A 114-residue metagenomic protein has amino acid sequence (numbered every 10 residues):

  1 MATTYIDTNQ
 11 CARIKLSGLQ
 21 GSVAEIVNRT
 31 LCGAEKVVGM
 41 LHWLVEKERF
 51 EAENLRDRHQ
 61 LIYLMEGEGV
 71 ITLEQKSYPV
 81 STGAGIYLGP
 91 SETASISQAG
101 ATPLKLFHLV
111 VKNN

Functional and structural regions predicted by a protein language model:
M1-K36, E51: A short, N-terminal "cap"/entry segment at the start of jelly-roll beta-barrel domains of the cupin/DSBH fold
N28, V38-R56: Conserved short histidine dyad/triad with adjacent acidic residue
G33-K36, L44-R49, E68, K112-N114: Short, charged/polar surface micro-motifs in flexible loops or helix N-caps
V45, R56-D57, L64, G89 (+1 more regions): A short, compositionally biased micro-patch
D57-G69, E74: Glycine- and acidic-residue-biased ligand/ion/polar-headgroup-sensing regions
E68-V70, S77, T93, P103: Structural motif
Q75-P90: Short acidic-glycine-tyrosine-enriched beta hairpin
P90-N114: Ligand-binding loop in jelly-roll beta-barrel domains
